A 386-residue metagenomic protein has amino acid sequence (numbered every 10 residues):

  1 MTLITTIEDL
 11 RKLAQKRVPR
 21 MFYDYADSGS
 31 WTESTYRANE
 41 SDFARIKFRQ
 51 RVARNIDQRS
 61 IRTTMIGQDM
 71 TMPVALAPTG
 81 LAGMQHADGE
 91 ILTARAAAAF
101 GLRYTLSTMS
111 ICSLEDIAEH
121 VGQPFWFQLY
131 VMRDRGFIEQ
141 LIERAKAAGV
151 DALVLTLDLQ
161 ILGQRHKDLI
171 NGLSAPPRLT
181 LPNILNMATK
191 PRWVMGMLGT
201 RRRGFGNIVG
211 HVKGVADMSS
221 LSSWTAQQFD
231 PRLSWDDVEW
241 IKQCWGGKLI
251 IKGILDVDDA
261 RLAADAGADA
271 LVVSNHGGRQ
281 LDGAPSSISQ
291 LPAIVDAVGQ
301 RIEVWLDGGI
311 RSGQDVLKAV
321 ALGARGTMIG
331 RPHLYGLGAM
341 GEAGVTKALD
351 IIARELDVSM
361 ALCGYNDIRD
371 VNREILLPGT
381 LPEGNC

Functional and structural regions predicted by a protein language model:
M1-A44, S286-C386: Alpha/beta catalytic cores of nucleotide-metabolism and tRNA/nucleoside-modifying enzymes
M1-G67, L173-L233, R369-V371, L377-C386: An N-cap/entry alpha-helix motif that binds or orients negatively charged groups
S30-W31, T108-C112, R133, L255 (+1 more regions): Short beta->alpha linker loops
K47, R62-T64, P73-A77, R103-S107 (+2 more regions): Short, conserved beta-strand segments within well-ordered enzyme catalytic domains that often line or immediately flank
T71-M109, L114: Glycine-rich active-site/cofactor-binding loop and its immediate structural neighborhood
A75-L81, P124-Y130, S222-W224: Short, basic, glycine/proline-bearing loop/turn elements
L81, R95, H120, G136-L306 (+2 more regions): Alpha/beta enzyme core
A99-H120, P124-I138: A gly/proline- and charged-residue-enriched helix-loop-helix capping module
